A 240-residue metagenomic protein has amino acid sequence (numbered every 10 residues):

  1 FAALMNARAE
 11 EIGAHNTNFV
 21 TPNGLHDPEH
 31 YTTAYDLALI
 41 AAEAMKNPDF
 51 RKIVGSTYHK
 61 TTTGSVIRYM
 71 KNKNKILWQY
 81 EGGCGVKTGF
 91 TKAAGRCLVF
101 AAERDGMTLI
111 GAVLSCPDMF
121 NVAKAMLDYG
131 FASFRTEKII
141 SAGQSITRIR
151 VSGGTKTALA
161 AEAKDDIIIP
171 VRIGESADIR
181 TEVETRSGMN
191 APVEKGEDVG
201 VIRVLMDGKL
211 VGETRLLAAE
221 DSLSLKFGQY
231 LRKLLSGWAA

Functional and structural regions predicted by a protein language model:
F1-T17: Short, charged, amphipathic alpha-helices and their helix-cap/turn boundaries
A14-N18, H26-A240: Domain-terminus/edge residues, biased toward the C-terminal soluble/receptor-binding domains of extracytoplasmic
